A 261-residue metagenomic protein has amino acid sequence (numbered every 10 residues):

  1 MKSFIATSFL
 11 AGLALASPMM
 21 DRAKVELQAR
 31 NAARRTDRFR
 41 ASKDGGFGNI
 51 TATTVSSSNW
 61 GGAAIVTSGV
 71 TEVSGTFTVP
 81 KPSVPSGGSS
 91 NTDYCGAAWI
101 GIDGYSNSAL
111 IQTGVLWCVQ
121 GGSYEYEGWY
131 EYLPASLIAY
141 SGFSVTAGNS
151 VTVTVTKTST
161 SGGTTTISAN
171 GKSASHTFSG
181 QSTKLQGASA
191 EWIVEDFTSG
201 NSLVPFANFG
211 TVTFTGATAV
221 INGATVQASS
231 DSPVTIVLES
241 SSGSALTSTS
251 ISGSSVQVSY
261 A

Functional and structural regions predicted by a protein language model:
K2-A16: Cleavable N-terminal signal peptides of Sec/SRP-targeted secreted and luminal proteins
S17-A261: Exposed, interaction-prone regions of secreted/extracellular proteins
